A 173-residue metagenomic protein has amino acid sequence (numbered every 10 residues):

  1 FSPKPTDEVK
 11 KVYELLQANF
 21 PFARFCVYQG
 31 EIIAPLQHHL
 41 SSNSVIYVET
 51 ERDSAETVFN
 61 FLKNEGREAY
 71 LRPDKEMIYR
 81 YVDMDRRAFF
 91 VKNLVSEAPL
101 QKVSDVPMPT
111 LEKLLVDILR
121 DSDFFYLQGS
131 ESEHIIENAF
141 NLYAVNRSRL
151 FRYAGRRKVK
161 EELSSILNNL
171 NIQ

Functional and structural regions predicted by a protein language model:
F1, D7-D85: Short gly/ser-rich loop at a beta-strand->alpha-helix junction or flexible surface loop bordering the NTP-binding
K4-P5, T110: Intrinsic-disorder/low-complexity, polar/charged segments
N64-Q173: Hydrophobic alpha-helical interaction segments
